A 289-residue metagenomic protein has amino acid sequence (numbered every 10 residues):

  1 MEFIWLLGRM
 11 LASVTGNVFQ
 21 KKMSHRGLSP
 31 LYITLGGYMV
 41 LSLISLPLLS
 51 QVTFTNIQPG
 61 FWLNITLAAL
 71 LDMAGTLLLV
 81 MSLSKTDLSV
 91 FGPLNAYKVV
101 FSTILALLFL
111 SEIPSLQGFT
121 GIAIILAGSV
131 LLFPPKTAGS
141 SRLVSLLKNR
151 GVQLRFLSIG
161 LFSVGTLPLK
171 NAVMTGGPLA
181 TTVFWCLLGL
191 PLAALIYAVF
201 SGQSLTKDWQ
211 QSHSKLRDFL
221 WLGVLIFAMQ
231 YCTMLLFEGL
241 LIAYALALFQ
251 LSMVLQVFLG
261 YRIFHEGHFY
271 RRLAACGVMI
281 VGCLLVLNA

Functional and structural regions predicted by a protein language model:
M1-G8, Y97-G160, V164, R271-A289: Juxtamembrane helix-loop boundary signature in multi-pass membrane transporters
M1-L70, T76-T86, P134-F156, L187-G239 (+1 more regions): Membrane-interface interhelical linkers
R9, N64-A69, E112-A127, G177-L190: Alpha-helical transmembrane segments
A12, L71, K98, L161 (+2 more regions): MFS transmembrane alpha-helix packing/gate-lining sites
I33-T34, T181-T182, A245: Juxtamembrane helix-start motifs in multi-pass secondary transporters
V40-I44, L94-L108, A123, L188-L192 (+3 more regions): Alpha-helical transmembrane segments of compact multi-pass small-molecule transporters, enriched in specific families
S42-T53, S102-G118, I159-M174, V224-G239 (+1 more regions): Hydrophobic alpha-helical transmembrane segments in multi-pass integral membrane proteins
L241-Y244, L255-H268, R272-A274, V281 (+1 more regions): C-terminal transmembrane helix pair
